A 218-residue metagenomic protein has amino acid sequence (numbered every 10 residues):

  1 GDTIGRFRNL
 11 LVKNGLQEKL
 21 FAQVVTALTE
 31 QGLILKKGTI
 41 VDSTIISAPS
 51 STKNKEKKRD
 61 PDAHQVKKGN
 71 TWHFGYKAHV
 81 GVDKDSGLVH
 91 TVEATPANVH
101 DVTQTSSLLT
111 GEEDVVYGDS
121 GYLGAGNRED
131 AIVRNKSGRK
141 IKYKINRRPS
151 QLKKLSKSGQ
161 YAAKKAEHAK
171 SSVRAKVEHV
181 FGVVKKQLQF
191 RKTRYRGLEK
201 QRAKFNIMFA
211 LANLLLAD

Functional and structural regions predicted by a protein language model:
G1-R134, R139, N206-A212: Polybasic low-complexity intrinsically disordered regions
I4, F181-K185, L215: Amphipathic alpha-helical core segments of compact helical bundles
L88, L188-T193, N213-D218: Short helix-capping/linker segments at secondary-structure and domain boundaries
L88-V89, V99, R147-S150, A217: Short, acidic Gly/Pro/Ser/Thr-rich loop/turn segments
D114-V115, S120-E199, A203: Helix-centered, glycine/charged polyanion-binding patches within enzymatic domains that contact phosphate-containing
E199-D218: Charge-patterned, long linear interaction tracts outside catalytic cores
